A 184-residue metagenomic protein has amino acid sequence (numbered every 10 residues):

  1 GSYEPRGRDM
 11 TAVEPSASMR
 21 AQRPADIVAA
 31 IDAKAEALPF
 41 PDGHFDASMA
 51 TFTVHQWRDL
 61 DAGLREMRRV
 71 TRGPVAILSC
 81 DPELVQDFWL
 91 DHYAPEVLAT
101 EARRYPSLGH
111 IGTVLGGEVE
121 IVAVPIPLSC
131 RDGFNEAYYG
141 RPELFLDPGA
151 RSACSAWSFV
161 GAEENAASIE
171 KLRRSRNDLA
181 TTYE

Functional and structural regions predicted by a protein language model:
G1-L38, A62: Class I SAM-dependent methyltransferase SAM/SAH-binding core
P39-P41, R58: GHKL-family ATP-binding catalytic core of two-component histidine kinases
F45-D46, R72: Local beta-strand N-terminus motif with an aromatic residue
M49: A conserved beta-strand element that flanks and buttresses the S-adenosyl-L-methionine
F52-Q56, S79: Short catalytic micro-motifs in class I SAM-dependent methyltransferases
D61-V75: A short glycine-rich, Lys/Arg-flanked "PGG" loop and its adjoining helix->strand segment in the class I
G73-G109, S129-E136: Conserved class I S-adenosyl-L-methionine
E120-E184: Conserved Class I S-adenosyl-L-methionine
